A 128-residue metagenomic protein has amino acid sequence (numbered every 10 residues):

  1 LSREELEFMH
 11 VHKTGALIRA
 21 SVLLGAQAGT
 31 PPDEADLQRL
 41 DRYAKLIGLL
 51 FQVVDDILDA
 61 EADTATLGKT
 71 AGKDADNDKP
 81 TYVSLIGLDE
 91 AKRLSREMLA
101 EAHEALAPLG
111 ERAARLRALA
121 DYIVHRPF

Functional and structural regions predicted by a protein language model:
L1-F128: All-alpha prenyltransferase/terpene-synthase fold signal
